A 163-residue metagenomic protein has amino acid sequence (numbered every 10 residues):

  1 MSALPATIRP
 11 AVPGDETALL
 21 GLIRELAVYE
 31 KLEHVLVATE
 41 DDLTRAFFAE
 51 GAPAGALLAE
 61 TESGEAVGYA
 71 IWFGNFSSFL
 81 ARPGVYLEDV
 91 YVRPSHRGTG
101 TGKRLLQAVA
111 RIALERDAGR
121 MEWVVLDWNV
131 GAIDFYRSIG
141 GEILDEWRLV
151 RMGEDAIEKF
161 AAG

Functional and structural regions predicted by a protein language model:
T7-L19: A short beta-loop-alpha structural element at the N-terminal edge of CoA-dependent acyl/N-acetyltransferase catalytic
L20-A46: Conserved GNAT-fold acetyl-CoA-binding loop/helix
R45-L58, Y86: A short helix-loop-beta-strand connector motif used in the catalytic cores of GNAT acetyltransferases and, in some
A54-G68: Conserved beta-hairpin
W72-F79: A conserved beta-strand-loop-helix scaffold within acyl/acetyltransferase catalytic domains
H96, G100-A108: Conserved acetyl-CoA pyrophosphate-binding loop and the N-cap/start of the following alpha-helix in GNAT-like
L114-V124: Conserved GNAT acetyl-CoA-binding A-motif
W123-A132, R151-E154: Conserved beta-strand-loop-alpha-helix junction that forms the acyl-donor binding cleft
